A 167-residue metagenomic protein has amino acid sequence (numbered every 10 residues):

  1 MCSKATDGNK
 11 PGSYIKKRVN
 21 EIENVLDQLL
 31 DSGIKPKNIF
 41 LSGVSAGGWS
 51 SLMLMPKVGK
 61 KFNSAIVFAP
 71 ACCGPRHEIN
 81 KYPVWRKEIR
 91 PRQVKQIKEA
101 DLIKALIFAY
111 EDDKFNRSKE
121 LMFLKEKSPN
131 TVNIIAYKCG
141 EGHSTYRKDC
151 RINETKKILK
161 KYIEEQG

Functional and structural regions predicted by a protein language model:
M1-A5: Conserved alpha/beta-hydrolase
N9-S32: Alpha/beta-hydrolase active-site loop
G12-N20, K114-F115, D149, N153: Soluble non-cytosolic domains of exported or imported proteins
K17, E21-N24, W49-M53, F123 (+1 more regions): Extracytoplasmic/secreted proteins, especially bacterial periplasmic and envelope-associated proteins
Q28-S32, P36-R90: Primarily recognizes the serine-hydrolase "nucleophile elbow" in alpha/beta-hydrolase and SGNH/GDSL folds
C72-A136: The feature captures the conserved acid-bearing segment of alpha/beta-hydrolase catalytic domains
K127-G167: C-terminal catalytic histidine-bearing segment of alpha/beta-hydrolase fold enzymes
